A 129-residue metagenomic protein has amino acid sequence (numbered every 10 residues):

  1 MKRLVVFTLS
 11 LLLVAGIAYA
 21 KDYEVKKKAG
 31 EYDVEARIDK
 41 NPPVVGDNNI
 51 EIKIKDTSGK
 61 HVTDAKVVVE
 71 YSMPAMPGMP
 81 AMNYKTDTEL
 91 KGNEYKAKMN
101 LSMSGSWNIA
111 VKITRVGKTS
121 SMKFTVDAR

Functional and structural regions predicted by a protein language model:
M1-L4: Positively charged n-region of N-terminal signal peptides that target proteins for export
F7-A15: Bacterial N-terminal signal peptides
Y19-R129: Contiguous segments within soluble domain cores/interaction surfaces
